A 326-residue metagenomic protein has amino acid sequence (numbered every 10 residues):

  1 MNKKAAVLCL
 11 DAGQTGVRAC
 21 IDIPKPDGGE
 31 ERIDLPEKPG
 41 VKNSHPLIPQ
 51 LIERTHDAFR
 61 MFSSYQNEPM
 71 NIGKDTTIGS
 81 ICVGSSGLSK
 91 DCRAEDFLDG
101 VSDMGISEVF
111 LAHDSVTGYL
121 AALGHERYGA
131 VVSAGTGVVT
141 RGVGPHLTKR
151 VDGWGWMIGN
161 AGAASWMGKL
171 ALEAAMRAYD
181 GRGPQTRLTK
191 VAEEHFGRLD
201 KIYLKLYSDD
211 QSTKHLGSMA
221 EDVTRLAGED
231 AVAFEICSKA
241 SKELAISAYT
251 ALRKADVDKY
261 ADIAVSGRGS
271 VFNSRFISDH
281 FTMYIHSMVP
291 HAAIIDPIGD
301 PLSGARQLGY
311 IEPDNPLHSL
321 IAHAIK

Functional and structural regions predicted by a protein language model:
M1-S64, M70-G79, G100, A121-A130 (+1 more regions): ATP-binding/phosphotransfer module of carbohydrate and carboxylate kinases, centering on a glycine-rich
L88-T186, A322-K326: Phosphate-binding/catalytic loop of phosphoryl-transfer enzymes
